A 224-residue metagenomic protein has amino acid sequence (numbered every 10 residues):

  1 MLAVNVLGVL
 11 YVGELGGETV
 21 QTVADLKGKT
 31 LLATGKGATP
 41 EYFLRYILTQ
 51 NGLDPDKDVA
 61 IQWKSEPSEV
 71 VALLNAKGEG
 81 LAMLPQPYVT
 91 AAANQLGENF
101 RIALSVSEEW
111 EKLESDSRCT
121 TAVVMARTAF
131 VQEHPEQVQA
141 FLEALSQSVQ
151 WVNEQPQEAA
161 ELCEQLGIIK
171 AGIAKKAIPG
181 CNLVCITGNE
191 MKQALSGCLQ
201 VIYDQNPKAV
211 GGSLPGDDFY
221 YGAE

Functional and structural regions predicted by a protein language model:
M1-D54, Q62-W63, G80, Q86 (+1 more regions): Short, glycine-/small- and polar/acidic-enriched structural segments that line small-molecule recognition paths
E18, E108-S117, L183-K192: Short, solvent-exposed loop/beta-turn-alpha elements that line the ligand-binding surface or hinge of extracytoplasmic
D25, A72-L73, A91, A177 (+1 more regions): Well-formed, non-transmembrane alpha-helical positions, independent of function
K27-T30, G35, L48-G52, A92-L96 (+4 more regions): Sec/Tat-exported extracytoplasmic proteins
T49-S65, E69-A72, A76-E79, N189 (+1 more regions): A local structural motif
S68-L162: Pocket-lining segment of extracytoplasmic ligand-binding domains
V131-Q205: Secondary-structure end/capping motifs
S196, Q200-E224: Conserved C-terminal helix/tail region of periplasmic/extracytoplasmic solute-binding proteins
